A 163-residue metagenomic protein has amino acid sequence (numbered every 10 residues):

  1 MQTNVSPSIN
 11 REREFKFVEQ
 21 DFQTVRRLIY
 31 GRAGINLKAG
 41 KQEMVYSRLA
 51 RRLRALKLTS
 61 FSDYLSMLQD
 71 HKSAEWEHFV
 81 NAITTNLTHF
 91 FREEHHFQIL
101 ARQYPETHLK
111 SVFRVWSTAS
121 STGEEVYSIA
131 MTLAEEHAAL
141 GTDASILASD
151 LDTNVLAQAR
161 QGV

Functional and structural regions predicted by a protein language model:
Q2-W116: Conserved AdoMet
L53, L133, H137, V163: Conserved hydrophobic residues forming the short capping helix/wall of the S-adenosyl-L-methionine
Q98, Y127, A157: Alpha-helical elements of the RecA-like P-loop NTPase motor core of helicases
L100, S120, A159: Conserved RecA-like P-loop NTPase ATPase core
A101-Q103, V126-E136: Short, well-ordered amphipathic alpha-helices
S111-S128, L147: Conserved class I S-adenosyl-L-methionine
F113, T132-S145: Conserved S-adenosyl-L-methionine
A139-V163: Extended basic-aromatic, gly/pro-enriched interface segments that bind polyanionic ligands
